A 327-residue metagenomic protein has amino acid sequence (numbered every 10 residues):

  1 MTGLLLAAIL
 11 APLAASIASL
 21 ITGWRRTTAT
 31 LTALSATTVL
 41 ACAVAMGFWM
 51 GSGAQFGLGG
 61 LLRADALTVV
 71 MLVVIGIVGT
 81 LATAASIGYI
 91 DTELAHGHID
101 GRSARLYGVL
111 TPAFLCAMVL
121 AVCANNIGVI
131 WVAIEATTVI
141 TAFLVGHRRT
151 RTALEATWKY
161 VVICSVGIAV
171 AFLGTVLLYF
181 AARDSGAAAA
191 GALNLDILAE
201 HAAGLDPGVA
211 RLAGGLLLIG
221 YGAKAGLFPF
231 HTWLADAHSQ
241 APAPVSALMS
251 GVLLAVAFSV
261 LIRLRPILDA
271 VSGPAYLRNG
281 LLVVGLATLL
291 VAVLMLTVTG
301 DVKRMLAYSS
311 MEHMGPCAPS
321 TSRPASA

Functional and structural regions predicted by a protein language model:
T2-V109: Transmembrane helix-loop-helix hairpins at membrane boundaries of multipass inner-membrane proteins
G3, T27-T30, T68-V70, L106 (+5 more regions): Residue-level recognition of membrane-helix boundary sites in multi-pass small-molecule transporters
A8-P12, T32-S35, I75, T111 (+4 more regions): Residue-level recognition of transmembrane alpha-helices in multi-pass small-molecule transporters/permeases
A33-W49, I130-T141, V145-G146, A223-A225: Amphipathic repeat-derived elements
L81-D91, P112, C116-G128, I140-A327: Hydrophobic transmembrane alpha-helices and their helix-loop junctions in integral membrane proteins
L106, E135, G280-L281: Short acidic-aromatic active-site loops that bind/stabilize oxyanions
